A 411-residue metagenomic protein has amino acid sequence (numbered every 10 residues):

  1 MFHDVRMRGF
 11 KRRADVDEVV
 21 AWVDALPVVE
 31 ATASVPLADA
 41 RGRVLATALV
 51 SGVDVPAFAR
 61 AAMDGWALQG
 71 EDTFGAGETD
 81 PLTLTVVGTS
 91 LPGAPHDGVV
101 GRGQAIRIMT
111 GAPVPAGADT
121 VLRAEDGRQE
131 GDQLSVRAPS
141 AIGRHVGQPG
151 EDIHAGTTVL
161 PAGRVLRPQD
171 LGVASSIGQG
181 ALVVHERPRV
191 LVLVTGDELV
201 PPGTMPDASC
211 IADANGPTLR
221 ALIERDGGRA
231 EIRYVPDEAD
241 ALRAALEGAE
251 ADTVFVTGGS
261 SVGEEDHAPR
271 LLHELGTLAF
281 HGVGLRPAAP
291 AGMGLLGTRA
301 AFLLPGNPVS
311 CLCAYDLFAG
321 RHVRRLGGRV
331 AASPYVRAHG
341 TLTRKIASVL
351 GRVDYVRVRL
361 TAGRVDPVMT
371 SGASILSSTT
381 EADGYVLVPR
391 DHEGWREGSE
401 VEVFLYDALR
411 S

Functional and structural regions predicted by a protein language model:
M1-E78, R329-Y355: Short, low-complexity N-terminal leaders and the immediately following helix N-cap/first helix
M1-V16, G180-L304, P308-A314: Helix-rich terminal scaffold detector
F2-A14, W66-R233, V365, M369 (+4 more regions): Short, glycine/charged-enriched hinge/interface segments at domain edges or termini
R12, V16-V20, A33, L37 (+16 more regions): Generic structural signal for well-ordered, non-membrane alpha-helical segments in soluble metabolic enzymes
V20, A33-A38, G42, T47 (+4 more regions): Flexible glycine/proline-rich
V20, D24, D64, A124-E125 (+13 more regions): Predominant activation on well-ordered alpha-helical scaffold segments within soluble catalytic domains
D24-A31, A48, G70, V114 (+10 more regions): Structural signal for hydrophobic packing residues in well-ordered secondary-structure cores of soluble enzyme domains
